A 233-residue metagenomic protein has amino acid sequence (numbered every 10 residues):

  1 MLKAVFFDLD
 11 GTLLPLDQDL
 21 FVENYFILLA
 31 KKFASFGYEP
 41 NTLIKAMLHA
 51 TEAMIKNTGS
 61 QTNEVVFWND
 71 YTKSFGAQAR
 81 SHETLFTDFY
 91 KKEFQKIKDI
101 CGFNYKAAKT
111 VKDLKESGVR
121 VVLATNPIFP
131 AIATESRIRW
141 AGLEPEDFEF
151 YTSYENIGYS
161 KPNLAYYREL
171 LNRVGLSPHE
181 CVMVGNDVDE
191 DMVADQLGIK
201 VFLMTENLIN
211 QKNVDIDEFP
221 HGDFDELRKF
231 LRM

Functional and structural regions predicted by a protein language model:
M1-F7, T12-A46: Active-site neighborhood of HAD-like aspartate-dependent phosphohydrolases
M1-V5, A108, K112, I128-F129 (+1 more regions): Asp-based, Mg2+/Mn2+-dependent phosphohydrolase catalytic module
T12-Q18, M54-K56, R120-V122: A ubiquitous short alpha-helical element
V22-A30, M47-T51, W68, F86-F94 (+1 more regions): Hydrophobic alpha-helical core bundles mediating ligand binding, dimerization, or RNAP-core interactions
A34-P40, A77, G142-D147, G175: Short helix-capping segments at alpha-helix termini
L48-K91: A metal-dependent, Asp-based hydrolase signature
T62-V66, E83-T84, K91-V122: Short, acidic loop-to-helix structural element flanking the phosphoryl-transfer center in phosphate-processing enzymes
A124-N126: A cross-family glycoside hydrolase active-site/sugar-binding cleft signature
